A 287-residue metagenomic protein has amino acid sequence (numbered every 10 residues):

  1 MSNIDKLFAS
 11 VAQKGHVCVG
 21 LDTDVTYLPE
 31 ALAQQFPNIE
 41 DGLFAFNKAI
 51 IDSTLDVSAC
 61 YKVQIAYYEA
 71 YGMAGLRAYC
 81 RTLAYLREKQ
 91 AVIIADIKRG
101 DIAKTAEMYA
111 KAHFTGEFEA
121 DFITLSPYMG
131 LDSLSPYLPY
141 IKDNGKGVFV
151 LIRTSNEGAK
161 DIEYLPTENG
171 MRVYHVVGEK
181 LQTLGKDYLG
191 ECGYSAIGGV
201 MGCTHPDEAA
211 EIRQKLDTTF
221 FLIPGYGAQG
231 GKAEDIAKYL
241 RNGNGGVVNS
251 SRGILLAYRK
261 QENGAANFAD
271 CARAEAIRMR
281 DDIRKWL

Functional and structural regions predicted by a protein language model:
M1-V63, Y68-R81, Y85-I93, G264-L287: Conserved N-terminal beta1-alpha1 strand-loop-helix module at the mouth
Q13, S58, T115-D121, K142-V148 (+3 more regions): Glycine-enriched alpha-helix->loop->beta-strand junction motifs that scaffold or abut catalytic
C18-D22, K146-S155, V247-S250: Non-cysteine beta-strand/loop elements that form the S-adenosyl-L-methionine
V19, Y61, D96, I123 (+2 more regions): Conserved, mostly hydrophobic/aromatic
D22-T26, A66-Y68, K98-I102, Y128 (+4 more regions): Active-site beta-loop-alpha junctions enriched in small/polar residues
A70-Y85, I102-E107, M129-K142, T204-R213 (+1 more regions): Active-site-adjacent beta->alpha loops and helix N-cap segments on the catalytic face of soluble alpha/beta enzymes
I97, D101-G198: Conserved anion-binding
C203-N249, G253-A257: A C-terminal functional module that forms or caps the active site or interfaces directly with catalytic machinery
